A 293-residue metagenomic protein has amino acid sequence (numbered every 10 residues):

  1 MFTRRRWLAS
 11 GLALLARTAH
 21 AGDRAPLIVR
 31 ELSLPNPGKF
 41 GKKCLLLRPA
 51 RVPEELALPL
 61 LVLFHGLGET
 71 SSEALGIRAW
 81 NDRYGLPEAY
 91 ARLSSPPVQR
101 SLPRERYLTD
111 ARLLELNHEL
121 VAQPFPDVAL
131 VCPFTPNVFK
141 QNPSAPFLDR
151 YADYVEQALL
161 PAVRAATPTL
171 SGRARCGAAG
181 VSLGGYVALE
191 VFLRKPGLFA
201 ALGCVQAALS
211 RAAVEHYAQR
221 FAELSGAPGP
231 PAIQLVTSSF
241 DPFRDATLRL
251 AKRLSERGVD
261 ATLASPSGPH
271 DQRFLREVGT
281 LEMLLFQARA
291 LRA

Functional and structural regions predicted by a protein language model:
F2, G11-L60, G68, R92 (+1 more regions): A domain-start/cap signature at the N-terminus of enzymes
E69-A152: Active-site machinery of serine-nucleophile hydrolases
A111-E119, Y186-L189, A212-S225: Alpha-helical scaffolding within the catalytic cores of extracellular/periplasmic polymer-degrading hydrolases
P124-P126, P228-I233: Short, proline-enriched alpha-helix->beta-strand connector loops that line the catalytic pocket of alpha/beta-hydrolase
S144-G177: Gly/Ser-rich "nucleophile elbow"/oxyanion-hole loop immediately N-terminal to the catalytic nucleophile in hydrolases
A174-Y217: Primarily recognizes the serine-hydrolase "nucleophile elbow" in alpha/beta-hydrolase and SGNH/GDSL folds
L235-T237: Short beta-strand/loop motif that positions the catalytic acidic residue of the alpha/beta-hydrolase fold
F240-A293: C-terminal catalytic histidine-bearing segment of alpha/beta-hydrolase fold enzymes
